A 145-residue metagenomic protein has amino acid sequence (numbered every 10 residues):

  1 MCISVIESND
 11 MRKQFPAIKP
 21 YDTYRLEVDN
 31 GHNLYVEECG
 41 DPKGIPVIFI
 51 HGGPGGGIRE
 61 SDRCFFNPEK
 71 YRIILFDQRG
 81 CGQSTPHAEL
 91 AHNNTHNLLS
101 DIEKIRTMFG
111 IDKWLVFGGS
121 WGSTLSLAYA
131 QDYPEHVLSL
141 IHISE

Functional and structural regions predicted by a protein language model:
R12-N33: N-terminal cap/lid segment of alpha/beta-hydrolase-fold proteins
H32-P86: Conserved HGGG/HGGXW glycine-rich cap/lid loop of the alpha/beta-hydrolase fold
P86-L98: Catalytic nucleophile-loop/oxyanion-hole region of alpha/beta-hydrolase and closely related hydrolase-like folds
N97-W114: Conserved acidic catalytic loop of the alpha/beta-hydrolase fold
V116-G118: Short beta-strand immediately N-terminal to the catalytic nucleophile in serine-hydrolase-like folds
S123-P134: Short glycine-enriched nucleophile-adjacent loop and the immediately C-terminal alpha-helix near the catalytic center
L138-E145: Residue-level detector of conserved catalytic or cofactor/ligand-binding positions in enzyme active sites
